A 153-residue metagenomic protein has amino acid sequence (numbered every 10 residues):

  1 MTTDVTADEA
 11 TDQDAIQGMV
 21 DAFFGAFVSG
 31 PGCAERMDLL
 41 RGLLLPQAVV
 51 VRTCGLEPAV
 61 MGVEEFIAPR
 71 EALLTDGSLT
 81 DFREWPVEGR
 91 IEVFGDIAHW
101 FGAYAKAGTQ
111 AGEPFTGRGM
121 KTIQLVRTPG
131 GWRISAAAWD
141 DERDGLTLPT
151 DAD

Functional and structural regions predicted by a protein language model:
M1-L43, D153: Short, low-complexity N-terminal intrinsically disordered segments enriched in polar/charged residues
F23, L40, A48, W100 (+1 more regions): Hydrophobic pocket/interface hotspot
M37-F94: A solvent-exposed, acidic/Ser-Thr-rich amphipathic alpha-helical stretch
M61-G62, A111-P114, R143-D151: A short, polar/proline- and glycine-enriched secondary-structure boundary/capping micro-motif
D76-L79, K106-T116: Short, cysteine-centered beta-strand-loop-beta hairpins and adjacent loop/turn segments enriched in charged/polar
F82, F94-K106: A short hydrophobic beta-strand element
P86-I91, Y104-K106, M120-V126: Hydrophobic/aromatic beta-strand elements that line small-molecule binding cavities or substrate pockets in beta-rich
R118-L146: Short beta-strand edge/turn micro-motifs at domain boundaries
